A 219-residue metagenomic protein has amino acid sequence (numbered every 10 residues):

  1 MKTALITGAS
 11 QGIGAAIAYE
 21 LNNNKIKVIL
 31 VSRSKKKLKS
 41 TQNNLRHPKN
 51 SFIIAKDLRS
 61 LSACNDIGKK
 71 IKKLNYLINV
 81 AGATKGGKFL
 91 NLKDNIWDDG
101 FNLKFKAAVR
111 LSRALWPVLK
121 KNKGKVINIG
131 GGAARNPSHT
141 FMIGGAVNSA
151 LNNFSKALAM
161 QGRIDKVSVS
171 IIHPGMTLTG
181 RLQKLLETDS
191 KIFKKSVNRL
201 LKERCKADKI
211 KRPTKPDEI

Functional and structural regions predicted by a protein language model:
S10-Q11: Conserved glycine-rich cofactor-binding loop
I26-S40: Conserved glycine-rich Rossmann-like NAD(P)H-binding loop of the short-chain dehydrogenase/reductase
A81-K85: Conserved NAD(P)H cofactor-binding loop of Rossmann-fold oxidoreductase domains
K88-F89, K93-F101, R204: Substrate-binding pocket helix/loop in short-chain dehydrogenase/reductase
K125-A150, S155-K156, M160-I164, M176-T177: Catalytic loop of short-chain dehydrogenase/reductase
G162-L178, K184, I210: Conserved Rossmann-fold SDR core element
D208-I219: A conserved structural motif in NAD(P)-dependent oxidoreductases
